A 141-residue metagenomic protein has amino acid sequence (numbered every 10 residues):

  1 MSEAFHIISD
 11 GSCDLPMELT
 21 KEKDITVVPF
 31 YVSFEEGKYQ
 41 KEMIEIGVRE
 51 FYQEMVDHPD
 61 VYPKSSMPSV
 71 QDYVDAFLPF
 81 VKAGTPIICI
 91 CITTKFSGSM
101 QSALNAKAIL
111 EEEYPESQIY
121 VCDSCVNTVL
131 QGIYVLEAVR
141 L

Functional and structural regions predicted by a protein language model:
E3, E22-I25, Y114-Q118: A short helix-to-beta-strand connector/capping loop
E3, I46, E50, P68-D72 (+2 more regions): Conserved active-site and cofactor/substrate-binding residues in soluble primary-metabolism enzymes
H6, V74, L78, P115-S117: Generic alpha-helical hydrophobic packing signal
H6-P68: N-terminal glycine-rich anion-binding loop in soluble enzyme alpha/beta folds
I7-S9, K64, C89, Y120-D123: General beta-strand structural signal in soluble alpha/beta enzymes
D57-D60, S65-F96, Q101-N105: Glycine-rich phosphate- or other oxyanion-binding loops that anchor nucleotides, phosphorylated ligands
A83, I92, S97-L141: Active-site histidine-anchored catalytic micro-motif
